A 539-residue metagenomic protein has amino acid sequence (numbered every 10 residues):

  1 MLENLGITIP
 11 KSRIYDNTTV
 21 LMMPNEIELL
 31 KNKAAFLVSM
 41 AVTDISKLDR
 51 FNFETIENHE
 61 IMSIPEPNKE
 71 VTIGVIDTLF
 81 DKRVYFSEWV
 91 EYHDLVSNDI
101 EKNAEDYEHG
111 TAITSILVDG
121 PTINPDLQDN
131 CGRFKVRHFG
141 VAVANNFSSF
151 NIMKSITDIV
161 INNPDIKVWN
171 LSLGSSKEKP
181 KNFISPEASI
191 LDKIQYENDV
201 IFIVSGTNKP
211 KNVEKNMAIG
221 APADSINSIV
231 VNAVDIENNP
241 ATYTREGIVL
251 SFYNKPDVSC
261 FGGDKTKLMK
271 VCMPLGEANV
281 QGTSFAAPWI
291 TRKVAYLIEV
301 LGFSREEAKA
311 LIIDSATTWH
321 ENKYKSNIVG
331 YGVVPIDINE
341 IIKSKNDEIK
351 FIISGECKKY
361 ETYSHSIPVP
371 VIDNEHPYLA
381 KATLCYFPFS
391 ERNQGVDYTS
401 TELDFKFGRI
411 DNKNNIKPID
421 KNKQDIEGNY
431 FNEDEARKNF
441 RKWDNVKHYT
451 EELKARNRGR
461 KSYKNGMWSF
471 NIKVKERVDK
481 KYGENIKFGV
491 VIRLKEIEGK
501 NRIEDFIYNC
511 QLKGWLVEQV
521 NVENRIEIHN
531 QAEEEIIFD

Functional and structural regions predicted by a protein language model:
M1-P65: Autoinhibitory propeptides
M62-H93, I100-S149, E197-D199, S225-N227 (+2 more regions): Subtilisin-like serine protease catalytic core
D77-L79, Y85, A218-A295: Extracellular S/T/G-rich loop segment that most often corresponds to the catalytic His/Ser-adjacent loop
V141-A221, V280-Q281, F285-A286: Substrate-binding/access-modulating region of protease and related hydrolase catalytic domains
L301-L379: C-terminal subdomain of the subtilisin-like protease fold in secreted/lumenal serine endopeptidases
E348-R441: Long, compositionally biased intrinsically disordered regions
P377-A380, T450-K481: Noncatalytic modules at the cell exterior or secretory-pathway interfaces, chiefly beta-strand-rich lectin/adhesion
P377-I416, K475-D539: Exposed low-complexity, polar/acidic, P/S/T/G-rich flexible segments that act as propeptides, protease-susceptible
